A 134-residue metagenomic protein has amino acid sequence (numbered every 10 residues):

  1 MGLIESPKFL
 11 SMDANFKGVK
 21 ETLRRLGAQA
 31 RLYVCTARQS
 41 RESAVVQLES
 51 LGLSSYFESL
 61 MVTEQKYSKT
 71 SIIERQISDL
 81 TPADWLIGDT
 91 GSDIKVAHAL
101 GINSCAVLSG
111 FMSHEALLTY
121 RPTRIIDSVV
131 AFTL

Functional and structural regions predicted by a protein language model:
S6-V34, V45, S71: Short, acidic loop-to-helix structural element flanking the phosphoryl-transfer center in phosphate-processing enzymes
K8-A14, V62-Q65, S104: Short, flexible loop segments at the rims of nucleotide/cofactor-binding pockets, characterized by
A14-G18, Q39, E64-Q65, D89 (+1 more regions): Short beta->alpha linker loops
K20-R24, I73, I94, H114-L117: Short amphipathic alpha-helical segments and helix-helix/interface helices
Q29-A30, F57-E58, G101, R121-P122: Short, well-ordered alpha-helix to beta-strand connector turns
C35-W85, G91-K95, A99-L100: Substrate-recognition "cap/lid" segment bordering the active-site pocket of phosphatases
M61-V62, R124-A131: Short acidic-hydrophobic, aromatic-tinged amphipathic segments that line or gate anion-handling sites
L86-D127: Acidic, Mg2+-coordinating phosphoryl-transfer loop and its flanking beta/alpha structural elements, shared across
